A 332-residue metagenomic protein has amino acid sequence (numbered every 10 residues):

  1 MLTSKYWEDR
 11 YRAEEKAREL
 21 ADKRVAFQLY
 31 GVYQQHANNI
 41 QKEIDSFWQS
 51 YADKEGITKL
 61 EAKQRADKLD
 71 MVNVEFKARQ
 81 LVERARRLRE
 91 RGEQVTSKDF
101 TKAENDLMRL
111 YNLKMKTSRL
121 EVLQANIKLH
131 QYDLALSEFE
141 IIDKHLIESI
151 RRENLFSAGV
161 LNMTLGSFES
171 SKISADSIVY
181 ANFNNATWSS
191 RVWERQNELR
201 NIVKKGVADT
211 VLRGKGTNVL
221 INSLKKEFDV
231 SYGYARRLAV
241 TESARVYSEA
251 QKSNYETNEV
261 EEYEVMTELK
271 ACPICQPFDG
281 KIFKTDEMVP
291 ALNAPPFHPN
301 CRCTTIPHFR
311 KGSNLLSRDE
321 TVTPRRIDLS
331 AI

Functional and structural regions predicted by a protein language model:
M1-I147, I221, K226-F228, G233 (+1 more regions): Activation/maturation switch segments at domain boundaries
L107-S223: Structured, charged N-terminal subsegments at the starts of enzyme catalytic cores and at intra-chain domain/subunit
